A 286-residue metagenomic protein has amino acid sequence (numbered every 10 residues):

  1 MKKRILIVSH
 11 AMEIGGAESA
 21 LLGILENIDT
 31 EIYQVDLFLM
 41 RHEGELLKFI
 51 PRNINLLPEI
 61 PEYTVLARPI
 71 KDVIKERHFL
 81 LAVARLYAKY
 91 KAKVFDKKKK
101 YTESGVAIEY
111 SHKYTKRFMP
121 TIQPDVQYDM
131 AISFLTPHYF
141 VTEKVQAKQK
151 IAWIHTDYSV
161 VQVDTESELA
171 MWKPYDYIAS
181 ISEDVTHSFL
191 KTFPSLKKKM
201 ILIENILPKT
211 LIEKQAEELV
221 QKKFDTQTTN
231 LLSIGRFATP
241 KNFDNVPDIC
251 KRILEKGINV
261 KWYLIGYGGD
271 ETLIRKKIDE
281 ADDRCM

Functional and structural regions predicted by a protein language model:
M1-K3, K214-N230, L254-K256: Nucleotide-sugar donor-binding and catalytic loop/hinge architecture of NDP-sugar-dependent glycosyltransferases
L6, K223-K241, P247-C250: Conserved donor-binding/catalytic core segment of Leloir-type glycosyltransferases
A11-M12, I234-A238, I253, G268: Short donor-sugar binding/catalytic loops of nucleotide-sugar-dependent glycosyltransferases, especially enzymes
E13-I14, I32-E103, M200: N-terminal strand-loop element at the rim of the active site of nucleotide-sugar-dependent glycosyltransferases
L21-I24, I28, L231, V246-I249 (+1 more regions): A structural motif in glycosyltransferase catalytic domains
L39-G44, I234, K261-L273: Glycosyltransferase donor-sugar binding loop
N55-L57, T272-M286: Nucleotide-activated donor-binding/catalytic signature segment of Leloir-type glycosyltransferases, i.e., the conserved
I151-H155, S159, K173-Q215: Donor nucleotide-sugar binding/catalytic pocket of nucleotide-sugar-dependent glycosyltransferases
